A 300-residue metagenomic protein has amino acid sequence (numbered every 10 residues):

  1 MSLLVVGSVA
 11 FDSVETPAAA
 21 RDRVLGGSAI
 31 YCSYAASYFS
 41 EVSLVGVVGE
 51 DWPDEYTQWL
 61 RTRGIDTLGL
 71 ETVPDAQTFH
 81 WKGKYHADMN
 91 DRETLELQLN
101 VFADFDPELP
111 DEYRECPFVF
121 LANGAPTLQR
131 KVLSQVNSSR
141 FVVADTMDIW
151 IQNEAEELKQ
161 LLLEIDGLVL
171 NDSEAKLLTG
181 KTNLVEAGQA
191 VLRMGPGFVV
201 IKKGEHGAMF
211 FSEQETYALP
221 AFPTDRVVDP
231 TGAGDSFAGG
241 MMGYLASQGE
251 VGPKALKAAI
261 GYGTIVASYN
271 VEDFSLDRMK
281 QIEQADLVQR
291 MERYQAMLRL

Functional and structural regions predicted by a protein language model:
M1-L4: Extreme N-terminal starter segment of soluble prokaryotic enzymes
F11-R23, Y38-F120, S134-S139, V288-L300: Conserved N-terminal subdomain of the carbohydrate kinase-like
G27-S37, L133: Histidine-anchored nucleotide/phosphate-binding helix
S33-V42, Y244-A246: Alpha-helix C-terminal capping segments
Y34, H80-K84, G207-F211: Short beta-strand scaffold segments in enzyme catalytic cores
Y56, L128-Q135, E156-Q160: A short acidic, amphipathic alpha-helical/loop segment
S138-F141, D148-A218: Conserved phosphate/ATP/ADP-binding segment of small-molecule kinases
L184-L300: Conserved phosphate-binding/catalytic region of the ribokinase-like
